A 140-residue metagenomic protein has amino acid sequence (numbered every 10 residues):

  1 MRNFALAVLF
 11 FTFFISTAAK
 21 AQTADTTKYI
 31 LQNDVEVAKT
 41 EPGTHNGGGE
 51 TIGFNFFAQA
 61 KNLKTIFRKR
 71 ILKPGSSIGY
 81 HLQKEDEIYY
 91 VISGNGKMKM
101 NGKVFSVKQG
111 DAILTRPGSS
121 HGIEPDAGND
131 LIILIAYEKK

Functional and structural regions predicted by a protein language model:
M1-A7, Q22: Positively charged n-region of N-terminal signal peptides that target proteins for export
A7-S16: Bacterial N-terminal signal peptides
A19-K64: A short, N-terminal "cap"/entry segment at the start of jelly-roll beta-barrel domains of the cupin/DSBH fold
K61, G118-K140: Ligand-binding loop in jelly-roll beta-barrel domains
I66-Q83, P117: Conserved short histidine dyad/triad with adjacent acidic residue
K69, G79, I88, K103-S106: Short, surface-exposed secondary-structure edge patches
K84-E87, V91-G96, N101: Glycine- and acidic-residue-biased ligand/ion/polar-headgroup-sensing regions
K103-G118: Short acidic-glycine-tyrosine-enriched beta hairpin
